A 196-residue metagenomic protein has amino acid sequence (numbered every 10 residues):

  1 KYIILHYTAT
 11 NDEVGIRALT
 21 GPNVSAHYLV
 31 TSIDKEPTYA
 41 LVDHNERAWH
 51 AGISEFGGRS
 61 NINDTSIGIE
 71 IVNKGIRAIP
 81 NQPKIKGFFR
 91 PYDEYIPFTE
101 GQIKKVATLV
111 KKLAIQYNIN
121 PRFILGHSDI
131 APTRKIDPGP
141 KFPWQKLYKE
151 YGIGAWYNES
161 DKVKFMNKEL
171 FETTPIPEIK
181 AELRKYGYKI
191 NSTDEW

Functional and structural regions predicted by a protein language model:
K1-R122: Active-site-adjacent loop/helix surface patches within enzyme catalytic domains that shape the substrate-binding cleft
I79-N191, E195-W196: Basic/polar, cationic surfaces and motifs that engage anionic cell-wall and phosphate/carboxylate ligands
